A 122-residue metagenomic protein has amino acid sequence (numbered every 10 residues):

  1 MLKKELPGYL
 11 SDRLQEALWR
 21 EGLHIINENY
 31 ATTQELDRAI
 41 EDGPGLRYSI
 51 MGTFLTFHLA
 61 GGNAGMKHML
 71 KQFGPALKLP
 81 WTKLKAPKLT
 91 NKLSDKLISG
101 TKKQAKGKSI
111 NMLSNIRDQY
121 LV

Functional and structural regions predicted by a protein language model:
M1-L2, L6-A17, G22-E28: Conserved anion/nucleotide-ligand pocket segment
K3-E5, N27-V122: NAD(P)-dependent Rossmann-like dehydrogenase/reductase catalytic/cofactor-binding core
